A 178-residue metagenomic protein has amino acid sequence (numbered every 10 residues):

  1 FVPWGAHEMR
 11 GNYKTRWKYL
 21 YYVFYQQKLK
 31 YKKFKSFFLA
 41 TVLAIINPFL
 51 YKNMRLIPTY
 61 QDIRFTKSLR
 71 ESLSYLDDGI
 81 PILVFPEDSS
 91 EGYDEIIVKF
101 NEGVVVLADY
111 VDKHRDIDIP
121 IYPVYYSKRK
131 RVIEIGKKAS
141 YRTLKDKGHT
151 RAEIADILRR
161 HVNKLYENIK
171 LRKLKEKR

Functional and structural regions predicted by a protein language model:
F1-Q61: Catalytic core of membrane glycerolipid acyltransferases/transacylases, capturing the structured, soluble-facing
Q61-R178: Non-catalytic C-terminal accessory region of glycerolipid acyltransferases and related lyso-lipid remodeling enzymes
